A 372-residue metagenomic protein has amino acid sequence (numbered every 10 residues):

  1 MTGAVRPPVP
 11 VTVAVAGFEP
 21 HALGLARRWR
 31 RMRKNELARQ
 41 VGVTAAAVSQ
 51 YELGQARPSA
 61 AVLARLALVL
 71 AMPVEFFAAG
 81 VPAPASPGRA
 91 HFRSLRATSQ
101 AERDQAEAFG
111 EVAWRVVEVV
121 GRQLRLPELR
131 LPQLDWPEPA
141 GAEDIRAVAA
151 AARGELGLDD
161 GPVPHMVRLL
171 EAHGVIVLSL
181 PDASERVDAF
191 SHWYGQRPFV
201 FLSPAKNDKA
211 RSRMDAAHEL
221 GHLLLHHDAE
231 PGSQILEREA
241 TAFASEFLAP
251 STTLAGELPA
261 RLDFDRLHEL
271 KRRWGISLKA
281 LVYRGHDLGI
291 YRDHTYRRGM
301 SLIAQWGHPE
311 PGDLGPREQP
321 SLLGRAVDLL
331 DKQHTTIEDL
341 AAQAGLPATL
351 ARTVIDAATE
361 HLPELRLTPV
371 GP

Functional and structural regions predicted by a protein language model:
M1-P372: Short juxta-domain linker segments that transition from a proline/glycine-rich, charged coil into a short amphipathic
